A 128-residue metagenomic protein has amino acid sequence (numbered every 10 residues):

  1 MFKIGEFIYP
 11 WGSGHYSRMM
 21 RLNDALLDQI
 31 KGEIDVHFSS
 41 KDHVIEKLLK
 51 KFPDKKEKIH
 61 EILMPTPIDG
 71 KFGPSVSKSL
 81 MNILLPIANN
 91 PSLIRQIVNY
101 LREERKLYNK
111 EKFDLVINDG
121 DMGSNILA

Functional and structural regions predicted by a protein language model:
M1-G5: Extreme N-terminal starter segment of soluble prokaryotic enzymes
E6, D35-F38, L115-I117: Short catalytic-loop micro-motif centered on adjacent basic/acidic residues
I8-M20: A short, glycine/small-residue-rich beta-strand->loop->alpha-helix junction that serves as a flexible
P10, E33-L93: Conserved nucleotide-sugar phosphate-binding/catalytic loop shared by glycosyltransferases and other
R21-I34: A short, Lys/Arg-enriched amphipathic alpha-helix followed by its capping loop at the start of a domain
V44-K47, V116-A128: An aromatic- and histidine-rich active-site surface loop
S77-N118: Conserved nucleotide-sugar donor-binding subdomain of glycosyltransferases
